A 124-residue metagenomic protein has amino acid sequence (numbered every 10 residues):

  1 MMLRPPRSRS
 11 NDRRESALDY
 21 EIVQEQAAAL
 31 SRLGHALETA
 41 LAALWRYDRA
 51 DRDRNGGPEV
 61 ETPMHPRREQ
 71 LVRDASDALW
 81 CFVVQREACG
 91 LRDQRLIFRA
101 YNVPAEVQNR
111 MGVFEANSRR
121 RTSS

Functional and structural regions predicted by a protein language model:
M1-M2, S31, R99: Long, compositionally biased, intrinsically disordered regions
M2-Y20: Short, charge-rich amphipathic alpha-helices with coiled-coil/heptad character
A17-H35: Short, charge/polar-rich alpha-helical segments
Y20, R54, G112-F114: Peripheral, non-catalytic segments of secretory and membrane proteins
L33, L37-D51, L79-F82: Non-transmembrane amphipathic alpha-helical segments
R49-L71: Amphipathic alpha-helical segments
H65-G112: Amphipathic alpha-helical packing elements
R110-S124: Short, charged, intrinsically disordered terminal tails
